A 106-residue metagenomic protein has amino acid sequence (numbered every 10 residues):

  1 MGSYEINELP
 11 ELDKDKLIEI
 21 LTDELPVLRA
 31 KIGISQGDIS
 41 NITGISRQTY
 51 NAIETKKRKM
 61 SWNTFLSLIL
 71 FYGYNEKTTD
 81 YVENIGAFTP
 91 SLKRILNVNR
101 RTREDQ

Functional and structural regions predicted by a protein language model:
G2-K31: A short, Lys/Arg-rich alpha-helix, primarily the initiator
E11, N63-Y81: DNA major-groove recognition helix of helix-turn-helix/homeodomain DNA-binding modules
D23, V27, Q48-N51, N63: Positions in alpha-helical segments
D23-I39, S67, R100-E104: Short basic helix-loop element that most often maps to the first helix and adjoining turn of HTH DNA-binding modules
G33-A52: Short alpha-helical DNA-recognition segment
T55: Short, conserved catalytic or interaction motifs in soluble domains
K77-Q106: Short, charged recognition helix plus adjacent turn of helix-turn-helix-like nucleic-acid-binding domains
